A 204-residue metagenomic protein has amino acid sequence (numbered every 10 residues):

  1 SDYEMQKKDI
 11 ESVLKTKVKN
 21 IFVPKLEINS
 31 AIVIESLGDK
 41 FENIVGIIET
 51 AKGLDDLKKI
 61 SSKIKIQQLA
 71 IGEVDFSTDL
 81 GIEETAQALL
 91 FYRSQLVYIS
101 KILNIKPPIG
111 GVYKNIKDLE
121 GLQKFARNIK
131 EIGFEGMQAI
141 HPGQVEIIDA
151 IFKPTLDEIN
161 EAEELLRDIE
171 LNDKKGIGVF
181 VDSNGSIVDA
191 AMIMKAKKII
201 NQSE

Functional and structural regions predicted by a protein language model:
S1-E204: Expand to "…catalyze enediolate/carbanion chemistry for C-C bond making/breaking, isomerization, decarboxylation
